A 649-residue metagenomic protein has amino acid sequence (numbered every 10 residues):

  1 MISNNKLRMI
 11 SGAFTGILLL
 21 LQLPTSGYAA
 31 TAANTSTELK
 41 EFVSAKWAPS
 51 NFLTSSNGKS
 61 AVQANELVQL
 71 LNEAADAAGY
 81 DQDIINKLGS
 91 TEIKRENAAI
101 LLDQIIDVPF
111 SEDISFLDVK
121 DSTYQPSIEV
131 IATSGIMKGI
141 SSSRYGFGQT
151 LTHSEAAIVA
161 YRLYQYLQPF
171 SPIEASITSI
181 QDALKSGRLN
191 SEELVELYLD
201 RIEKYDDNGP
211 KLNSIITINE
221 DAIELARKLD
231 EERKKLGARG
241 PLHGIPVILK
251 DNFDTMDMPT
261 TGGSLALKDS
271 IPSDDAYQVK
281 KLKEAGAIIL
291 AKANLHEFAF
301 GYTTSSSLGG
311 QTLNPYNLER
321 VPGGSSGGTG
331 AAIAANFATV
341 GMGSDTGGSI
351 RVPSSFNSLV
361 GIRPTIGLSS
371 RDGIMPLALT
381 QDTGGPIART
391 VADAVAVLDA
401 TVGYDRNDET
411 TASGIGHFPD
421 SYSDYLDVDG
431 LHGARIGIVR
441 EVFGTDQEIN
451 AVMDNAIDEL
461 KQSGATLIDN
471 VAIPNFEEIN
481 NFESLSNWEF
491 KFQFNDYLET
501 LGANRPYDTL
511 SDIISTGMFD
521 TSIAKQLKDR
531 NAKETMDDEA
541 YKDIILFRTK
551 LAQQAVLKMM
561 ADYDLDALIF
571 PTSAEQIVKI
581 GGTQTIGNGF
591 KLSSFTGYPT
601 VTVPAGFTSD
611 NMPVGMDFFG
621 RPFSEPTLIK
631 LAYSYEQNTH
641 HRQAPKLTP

Functional and structural regions predicted by a protein language model:
I2, L20-S127, K138-L151, R162-P169: Feature responds to low-complexity, polar/acidic, surface-exposed segments characteristic of secreted/exported proteins
I2-A13: Bacterial N-terminal signal peptides that target proteins for export
P169-T261, L265-K268, A299-F300, G414 (+2 more regions): Short, well-ordered alpha-helical
G187, G244, A338, I449 (+1 more regions): Glycine-rich, small-residue loops and helix-cap segments that act as flexible hinges at active-site edges
H243-G262, Y425-V439, W488-Q553, L557 (+1 more regions): Short helix-loop capping/hinge segments that flank enzyme active sites or metal/cofactor-binding pockets
F253, Q381-T383, T411-K491, N495 (+1 more regions): Gly/Ser-rich, acidic/histidine-flanked active-site/gating loops
D275-T401, F595-T608, M612-G615: Short glycine/serine-rich loop segments
R363-A451, H640-P649: A short helix-breaking turn/cap at a secondary-structure junction
